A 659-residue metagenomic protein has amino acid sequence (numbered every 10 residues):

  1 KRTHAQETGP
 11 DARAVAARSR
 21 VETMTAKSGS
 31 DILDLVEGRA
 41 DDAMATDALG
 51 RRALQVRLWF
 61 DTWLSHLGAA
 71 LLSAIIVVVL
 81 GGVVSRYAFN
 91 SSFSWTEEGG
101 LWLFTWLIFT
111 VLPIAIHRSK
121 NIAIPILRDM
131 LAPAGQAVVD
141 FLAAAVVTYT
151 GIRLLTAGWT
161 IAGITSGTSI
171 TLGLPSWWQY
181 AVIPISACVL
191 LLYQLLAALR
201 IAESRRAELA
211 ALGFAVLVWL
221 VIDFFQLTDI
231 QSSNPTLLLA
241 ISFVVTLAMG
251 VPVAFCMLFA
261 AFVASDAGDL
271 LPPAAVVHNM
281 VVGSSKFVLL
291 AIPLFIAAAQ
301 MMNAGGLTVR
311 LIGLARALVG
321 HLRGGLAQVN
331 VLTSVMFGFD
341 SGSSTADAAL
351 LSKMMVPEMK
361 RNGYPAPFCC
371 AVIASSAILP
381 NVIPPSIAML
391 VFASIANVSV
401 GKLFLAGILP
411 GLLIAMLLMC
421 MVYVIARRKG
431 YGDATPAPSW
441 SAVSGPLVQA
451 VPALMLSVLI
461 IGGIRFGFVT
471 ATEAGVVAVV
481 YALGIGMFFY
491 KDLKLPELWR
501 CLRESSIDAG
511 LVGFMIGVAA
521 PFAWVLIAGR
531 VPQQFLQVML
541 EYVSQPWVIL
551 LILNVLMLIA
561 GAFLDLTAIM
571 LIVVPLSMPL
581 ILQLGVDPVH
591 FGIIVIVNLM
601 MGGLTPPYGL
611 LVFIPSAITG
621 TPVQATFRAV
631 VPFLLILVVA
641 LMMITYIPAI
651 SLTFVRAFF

Functional and structural regions predicted by a protein language model:
K1: Glycine/Thr-rich phosphate-binding loops that ligate phosphate moieties of nucleotide and other phosphorylated ligands
H4-Q6: Low-complexity, intrinsically disordered or signal/transmembrane-proximal segments
G9-S233, F514: Alpha-helical transmembrane segments and membrane-interface helix-loop junctions in multi-pass membrane proteins
K27, S204-F659: Alpha-helical transmembrane segments of multi-pass membrane transport proteins
